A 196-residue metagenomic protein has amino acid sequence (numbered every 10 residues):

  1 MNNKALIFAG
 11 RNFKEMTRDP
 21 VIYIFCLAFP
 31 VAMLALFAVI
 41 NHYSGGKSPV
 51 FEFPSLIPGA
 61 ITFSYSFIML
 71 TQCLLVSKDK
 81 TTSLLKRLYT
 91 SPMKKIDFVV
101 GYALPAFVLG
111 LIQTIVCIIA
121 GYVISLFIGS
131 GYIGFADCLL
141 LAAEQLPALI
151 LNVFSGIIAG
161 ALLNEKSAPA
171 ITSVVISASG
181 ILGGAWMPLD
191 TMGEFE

Functional and structural regions predicted by a protein language model:
M1-F29, T82-S83: Aromatic- and glycine-rich beta-strand/loop motifs that create alpha-glucan
N2-G10, M187-E196: Short hydrophobic, aromatic-rich alpha-helical segments embedded in or entering the lipid bilayer of multi-pass
E15, L88-T90, G121, G160-A161: Helix-capping/transition residues at the boundaries of transmembrane alpha-helices and the short helical linkers
E15-S44, E52-C73, G110-T114, T172-I181: Hydrophobic alpha-helical transmembrane segments of multi-pass membrane transport/permease proteins
A38, H42, K78, Y122-L126 (+2 more regions): Transmembrane helix-loop junction
H42-P49, S125-F135, G193: Membrane-interface helix termini and inter-helical loops of multi-pass transporters
M69-M93: Transmembrane helix boundary and interhelical loop/hinge segments in multi-pass membrane proteins
K95, V100-A178: Alpha-helical transmembrane segments and their short interhelical loops
